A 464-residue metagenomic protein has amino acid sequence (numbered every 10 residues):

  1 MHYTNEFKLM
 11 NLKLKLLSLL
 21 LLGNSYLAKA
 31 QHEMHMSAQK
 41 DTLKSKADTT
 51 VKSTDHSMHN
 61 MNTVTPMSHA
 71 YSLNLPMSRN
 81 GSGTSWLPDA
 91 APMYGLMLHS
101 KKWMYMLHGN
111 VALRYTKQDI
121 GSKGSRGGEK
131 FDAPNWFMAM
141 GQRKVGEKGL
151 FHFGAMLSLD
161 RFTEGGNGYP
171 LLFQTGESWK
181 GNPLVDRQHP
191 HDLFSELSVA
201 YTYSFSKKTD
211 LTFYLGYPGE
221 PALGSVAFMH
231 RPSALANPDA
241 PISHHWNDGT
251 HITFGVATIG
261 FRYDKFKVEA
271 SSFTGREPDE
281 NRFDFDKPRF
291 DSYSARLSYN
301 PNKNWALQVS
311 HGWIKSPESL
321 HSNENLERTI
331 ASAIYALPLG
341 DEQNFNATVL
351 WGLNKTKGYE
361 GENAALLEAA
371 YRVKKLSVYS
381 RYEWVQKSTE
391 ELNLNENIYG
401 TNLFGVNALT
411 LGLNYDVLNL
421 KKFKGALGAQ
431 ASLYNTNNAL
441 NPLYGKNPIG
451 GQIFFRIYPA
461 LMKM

Functional and structural regions predicted by a protein language model:
A30-A112, G128, Q142-V145: N-terminal periplasmic/intermembrane-space "pro-region" immediately following the signal or transit peptide
W103, E129-F137, H191-L197, H251-A257 (+6 more regions): Residues that define the transmembrane beta-barrel architecture of outer-membrane proteins
Y105, E147-F151, K207-L211, K265-E269 (+5 more regions): Repeated loop/turn-to-beta-strand initiation elements of outer-membrane beta-barrel proteins
L107-G109, F153-A155, F213-L215, I259 (+9 more regions): Membrane-embedded beta-strand positions of outer-membrane beta-barrel proteins
V111-D119, L157-T163, Y217-P221, Y263-K265 (+9 more regions): Transmembrane beta-strands of outer-membrane beta-barrel pores
G165-S298: Surface-exposed coil loops of outer-membrane beta-barrel proteins
Y263-S271, P288, N300-I398, L409: Detector for outer-membrane/organellar transmembrane beta-barrel domains, recognizing the amphipathic beta-strand
L411, G445-M464: Outer-membrane beta-barrel "beta-signal"
